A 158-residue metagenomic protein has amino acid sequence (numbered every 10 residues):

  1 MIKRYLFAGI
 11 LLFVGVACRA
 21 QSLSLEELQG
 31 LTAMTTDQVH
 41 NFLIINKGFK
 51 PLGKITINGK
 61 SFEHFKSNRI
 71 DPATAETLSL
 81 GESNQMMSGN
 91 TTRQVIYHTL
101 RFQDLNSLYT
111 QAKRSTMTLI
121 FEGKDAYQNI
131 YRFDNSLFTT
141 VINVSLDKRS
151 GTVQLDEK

Functional and structural regions predicted by a protein language model:
M1-L23, L43: Bacterial Sec-dependent N-terminal signal peptides
Q21, E157-K158: Short, solvent-exposed mixed-charge patches
Q21-N90: N-terminal leader/targeting segments
T36-F42, N46, Q111, G123-D125 (+2 more regions): Non-catalytic recognition/regulatory regions in large multidomain proteins
F62-H64, A126-Y131: Short, hydrophobic/aromatic-rich segments at coil-to-beta transitions
T74-N129: Long, charged/polar, surface-exposed segments that mediate recognition or autoinhibition
L78-M86, L146-L155: Short, basic, helix/turn surface patches
I130-R149: Short, exposed beta-strand-loop hairpins at the edges of beta-sheets in extracellular/periplasmic proteins
